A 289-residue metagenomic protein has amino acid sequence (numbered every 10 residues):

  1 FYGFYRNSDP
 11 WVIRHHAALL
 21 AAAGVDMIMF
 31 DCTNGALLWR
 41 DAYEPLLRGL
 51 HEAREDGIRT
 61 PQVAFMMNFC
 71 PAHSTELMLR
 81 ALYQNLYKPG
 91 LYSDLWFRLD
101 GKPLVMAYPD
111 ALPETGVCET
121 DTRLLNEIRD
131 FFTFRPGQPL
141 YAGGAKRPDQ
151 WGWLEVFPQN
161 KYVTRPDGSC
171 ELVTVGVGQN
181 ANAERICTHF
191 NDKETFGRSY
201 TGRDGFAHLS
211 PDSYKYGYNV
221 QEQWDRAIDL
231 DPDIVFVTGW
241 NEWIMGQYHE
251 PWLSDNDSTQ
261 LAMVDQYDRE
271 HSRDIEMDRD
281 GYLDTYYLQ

Functional and structural regions predicted by a protein language model:
F1-Q289: Glycan-processing catalytic domains of CAZymes
